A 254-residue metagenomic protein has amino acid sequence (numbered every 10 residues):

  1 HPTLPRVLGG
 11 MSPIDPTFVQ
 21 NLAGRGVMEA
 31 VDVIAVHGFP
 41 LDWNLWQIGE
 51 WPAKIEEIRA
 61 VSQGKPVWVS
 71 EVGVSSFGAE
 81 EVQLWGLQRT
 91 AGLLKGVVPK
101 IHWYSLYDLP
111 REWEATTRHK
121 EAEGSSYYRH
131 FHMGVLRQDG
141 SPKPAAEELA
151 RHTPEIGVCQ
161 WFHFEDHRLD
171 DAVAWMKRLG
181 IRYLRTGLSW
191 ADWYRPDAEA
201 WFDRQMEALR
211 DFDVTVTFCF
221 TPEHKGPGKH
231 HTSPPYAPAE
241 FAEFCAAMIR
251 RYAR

Functional and structural regions predicted by a protein language model:
H1-I14, V173-R254: Substrate-binding cleft and catalytic face of glycoside hydrolase catalytic domains, especially the flexible beta-alpha
R6-G9, D32-V36, V67-S70, P99-W103 (+3 more regions): Hydrophobic faces of well-ordered beta-strands that scaffold small-molecule active sites in alpha/beta enzyme cores
D15-R25, L84-A91, H163-R178, E240-M248: Short, acidic/polar
T17-V82, G92, V97-H102, D108-R111 (+3 more regions): Glycoside hydrolase catalytic-domain groove-lining segments
R25, K54-V61, T90-V97, H152 (+5 more regions): Structured segments of extracytoplasmic/periplasmic soluble domains in secreted or envelope-associated proteins
H37-G49, G73-E81, G134-R137, W161-H163 (+2 more regions): The substrate-binding groove and active-site-proximal loops of carbohydrate-active enzymes, especially glycoside
A79-W85, L93-V98, H102-C159, H163 (+6 more regions): Aromatic-rich peripheral "rim/lid" segments of glycoside hydrolase catalytic domains that contact and position glycan
